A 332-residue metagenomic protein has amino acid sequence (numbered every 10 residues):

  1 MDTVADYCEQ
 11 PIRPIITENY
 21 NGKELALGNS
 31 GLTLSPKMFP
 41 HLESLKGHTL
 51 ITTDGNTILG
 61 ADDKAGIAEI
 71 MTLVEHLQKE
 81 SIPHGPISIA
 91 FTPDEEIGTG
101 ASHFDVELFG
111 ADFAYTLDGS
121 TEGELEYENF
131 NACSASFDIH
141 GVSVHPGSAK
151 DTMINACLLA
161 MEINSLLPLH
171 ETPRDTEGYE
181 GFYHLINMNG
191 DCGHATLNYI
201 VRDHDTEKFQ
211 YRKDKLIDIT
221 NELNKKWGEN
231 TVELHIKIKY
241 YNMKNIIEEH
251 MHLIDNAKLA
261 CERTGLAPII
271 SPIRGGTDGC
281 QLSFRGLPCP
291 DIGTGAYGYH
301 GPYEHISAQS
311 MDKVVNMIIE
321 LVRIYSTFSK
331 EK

Functional and structural regions predicted by a protein language model:
M1-L50: Acidic/His- and Gly-rich active-site-bordering loop/insert found across diverse amide/peptide-bond hydrolases
T3-V4, Q10-Y20, K79, S102-D112 (+1 more regions): A glycine- and small-aliphatic-rich helix-loop capping segment at beta-alpha/alpha-beta transitions that lines
E43-N129, H170-T172, T176, E180-I186 (+4 more regions): Acidic/histidine-rich catalytic neighborhood of metal-dependent amide-processing enzymes
E43-T57, H140-V144, T264, A296-H300: Glycine/charged-rich beta-loop-alpha catalytic/anionic-binding loops adjacent to active sites
T57-A68, K150-L158, H305-D312: Short, conserved micro-motifs enriched in small and acidic residues
S88-A90, S134-D138, T196-N198, E233-H235: Beta-strand secondary-structure signal
A114-A149, M153-L159: Phosphate/diphosphate-binding glycine-rich loops and adjacent basic-rich segments that engage nucleotide
C157-K332: Metal-dependent amide/peptide-bond hydrolase catalytic core, centered on the "pita-bread" metallohydrolase fold
